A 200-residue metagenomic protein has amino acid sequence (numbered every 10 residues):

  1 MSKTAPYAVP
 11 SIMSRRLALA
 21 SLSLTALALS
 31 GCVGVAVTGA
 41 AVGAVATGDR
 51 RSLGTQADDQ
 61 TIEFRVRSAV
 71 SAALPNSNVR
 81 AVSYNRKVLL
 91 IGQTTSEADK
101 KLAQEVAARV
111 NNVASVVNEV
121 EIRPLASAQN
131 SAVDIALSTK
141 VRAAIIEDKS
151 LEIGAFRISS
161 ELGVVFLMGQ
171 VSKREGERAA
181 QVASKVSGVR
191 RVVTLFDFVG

Functional and structural regions predicted by a protein language model:
S2-A26, G31-G200: N-terminal targeting leaders
